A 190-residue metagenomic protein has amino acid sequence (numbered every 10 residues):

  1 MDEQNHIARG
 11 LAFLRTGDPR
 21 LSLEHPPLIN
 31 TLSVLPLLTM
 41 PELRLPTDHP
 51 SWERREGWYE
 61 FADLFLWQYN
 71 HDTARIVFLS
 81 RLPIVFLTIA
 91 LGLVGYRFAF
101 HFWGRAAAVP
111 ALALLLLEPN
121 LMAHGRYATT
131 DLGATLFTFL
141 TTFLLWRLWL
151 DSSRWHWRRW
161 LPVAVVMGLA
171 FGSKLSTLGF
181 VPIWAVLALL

Functional and structural regions predicted by a protein language model:
M1, R126-A134: Short acidic/glycine- and proline-prone juxtamembrane loop motifs at membrane-interface regions of multi-pass membrane
R20-P83: Interfacial juxtamembrane loops and adjacent helix segments that form the catalytic/substrate-binding surfaces
L82-F102, L140-L144: Transmembrane-helix motifs of polytopic, lipid-linked glycan transferases
W103-V109, S153-W160: Membrane-helix interface segments
A111-L116, A123, F143, M167 (+1 more regions): Short helix- or helix-capping micro-motifs that position conserved polar/aromatic residues at function-defining sites
T141-R159: Membrane-interface transmembrane helices that cradle and orient dolichyl/undecaprenyl
P162, S176-L190: Transmembrane-embedded, aromatic-rich helix segments that form part of the hydrophobic channel/pocket engaging
